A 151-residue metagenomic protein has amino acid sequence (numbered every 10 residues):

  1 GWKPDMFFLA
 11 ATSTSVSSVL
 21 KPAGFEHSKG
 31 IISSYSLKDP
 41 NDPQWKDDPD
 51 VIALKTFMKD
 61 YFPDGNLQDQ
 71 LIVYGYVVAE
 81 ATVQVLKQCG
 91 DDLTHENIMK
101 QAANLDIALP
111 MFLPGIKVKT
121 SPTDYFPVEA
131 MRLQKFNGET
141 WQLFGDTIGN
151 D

Functional and structural regions predicted by a protein language model:
G1-D151: Extracytosolic ligand-binding ectodomains
